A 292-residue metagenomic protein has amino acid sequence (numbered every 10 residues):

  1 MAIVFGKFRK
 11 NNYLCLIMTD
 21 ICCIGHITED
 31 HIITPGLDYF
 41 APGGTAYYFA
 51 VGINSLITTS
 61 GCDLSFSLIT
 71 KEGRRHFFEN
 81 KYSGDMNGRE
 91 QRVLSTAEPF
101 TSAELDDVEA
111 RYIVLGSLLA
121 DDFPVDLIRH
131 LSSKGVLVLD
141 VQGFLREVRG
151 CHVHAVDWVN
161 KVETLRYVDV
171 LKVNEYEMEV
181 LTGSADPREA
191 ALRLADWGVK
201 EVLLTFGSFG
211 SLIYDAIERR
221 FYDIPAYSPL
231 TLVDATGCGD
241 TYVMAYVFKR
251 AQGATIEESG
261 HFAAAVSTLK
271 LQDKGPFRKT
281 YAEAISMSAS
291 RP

Functional and structural regions predicted by a protein language model:
A2-I3: Cationic, amphipathic, low-complexity segments that mediate targeting or membrane/lipid association
K7, Y13-L14: Short, positively charged and aromatic/hydrophobic N-terminal segments
D20-I21, T28-A41, G52-D122, D126-V136 (+1 more regions): Conserved N-terminal subdomain of the carbohydrate kinase-like
G25-I27, T241: Active-site metal-binding loops of divalent metal-dependent hydrolases
G36-A41, C151-H154, P229: Short glycine-enriched, charge-decorated loop/helix-capping segments at active-site entrances that position
I53, N174, G239: Short, conserved phosphate/pyrophosphate- and ester-handling motifs at nucleotide-, phospho-/glycolipid
G116-L192, G210: Conserved beta-alpha-beta core of the PfkB/ribokinase-like small-molecule kinase fold
H154-V162, R188-P292: Conserved phosphate-binding/catalytic region of the ribokinase-like
